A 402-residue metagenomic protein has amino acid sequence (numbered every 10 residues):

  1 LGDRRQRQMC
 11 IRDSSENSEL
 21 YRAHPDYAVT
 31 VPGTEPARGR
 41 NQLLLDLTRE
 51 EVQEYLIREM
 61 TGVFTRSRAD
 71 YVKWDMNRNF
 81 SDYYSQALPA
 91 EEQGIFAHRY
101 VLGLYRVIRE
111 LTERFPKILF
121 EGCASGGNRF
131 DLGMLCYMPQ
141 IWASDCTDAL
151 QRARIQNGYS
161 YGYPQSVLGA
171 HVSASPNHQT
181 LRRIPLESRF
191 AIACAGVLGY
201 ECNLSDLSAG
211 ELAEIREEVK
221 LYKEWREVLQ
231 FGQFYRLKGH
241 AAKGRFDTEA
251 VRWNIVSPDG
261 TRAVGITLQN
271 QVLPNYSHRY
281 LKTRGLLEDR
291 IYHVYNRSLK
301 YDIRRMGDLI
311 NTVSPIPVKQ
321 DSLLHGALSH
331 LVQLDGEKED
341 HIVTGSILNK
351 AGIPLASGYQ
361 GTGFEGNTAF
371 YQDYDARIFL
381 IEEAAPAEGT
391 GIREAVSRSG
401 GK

Functional and structural regions predicted by a protein language model:
L1-R7, I11: Single conserved hydrophobic/aromatic residue that forms the stacking wall/gate of nucleotide- or nucleobase-binding
Q6, D70-K73, K117-E121: Structural preference for beta-strand elements that scaffold enzyme active sites
M9-C10, V228-Y235, I255: Active-site loops and adjacent core secondary-structure elements that bind or stabilize anionic groups
E16-E54, H98-D206: Glycan-recognition surfaces
L45-D75, L111: An active-site-proximal structural segment forming one wall of the substrate-binding cleft that immediately precedes
L56, D75, F120, A193 (+2 more regions): Conserved, mostly hydrophobic/aromatic
A242-E288: Carbohydrate-binding surface patches
Q271-K402: C-terminal beta-sandwich/jelly-roll accessory domains of carbohydrate-active enzymes
